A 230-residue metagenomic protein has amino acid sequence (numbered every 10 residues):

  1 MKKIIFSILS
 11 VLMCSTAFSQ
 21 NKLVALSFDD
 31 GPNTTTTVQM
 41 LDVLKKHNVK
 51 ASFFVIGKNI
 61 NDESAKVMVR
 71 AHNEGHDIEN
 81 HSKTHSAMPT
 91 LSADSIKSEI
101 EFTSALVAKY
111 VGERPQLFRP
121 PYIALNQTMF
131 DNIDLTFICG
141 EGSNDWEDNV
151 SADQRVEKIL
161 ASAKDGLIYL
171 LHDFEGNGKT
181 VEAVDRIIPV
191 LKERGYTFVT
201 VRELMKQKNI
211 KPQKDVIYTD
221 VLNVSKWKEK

Functional and structural regions predicted by a protein language model:
M1-L26, V38, D42-A51, K164-K230: Terminal accessory/targeting
Q20-A87, S95-I96, F102, L106 (+1 more regions): Active-site beta->alpha N-cap acidic-glycine motif
Q39-M40, E79, E99, M129-D134 (+1 more regions): A broad, low-specificity signal for short, low-complexity segments enriched in glycine/proline and polar/charged
D62, N73, S86-K192, Y196-T197 (+1 more regions): Catalytic domains of cell-wall/extracellular-matrix polysaccharide-remodeling enzymes, centered on de-N-acetylation
